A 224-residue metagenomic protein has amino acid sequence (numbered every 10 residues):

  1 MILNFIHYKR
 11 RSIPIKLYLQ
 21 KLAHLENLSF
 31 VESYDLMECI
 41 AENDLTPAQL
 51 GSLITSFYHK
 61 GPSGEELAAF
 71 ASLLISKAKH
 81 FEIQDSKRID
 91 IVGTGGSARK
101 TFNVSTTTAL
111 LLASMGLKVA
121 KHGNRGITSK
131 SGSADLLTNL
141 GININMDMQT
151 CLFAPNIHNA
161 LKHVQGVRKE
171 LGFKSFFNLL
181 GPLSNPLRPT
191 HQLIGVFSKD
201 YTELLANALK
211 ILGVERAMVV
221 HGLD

Functional and structural regions predicted by a protein language model:
F5-K100, V119: Acidic, glycine/proline-rich low-complexity segments that act as flexible tails and inter-domain linkers
L17-K21, N27-L28, S76-F81, T101 (+3 more regions): Glycine-rich anion-binding loops and their surrounding alpha/beta cores
I54, F102-M148: A glycine-rich phosphate/pyrophosphate-binding beta-strand-loop-alpha-helix module
G93-A98, G123-S129, P155-I157, L223-D224: Acidic, glycine-rich active-site loops and adjacent beta-strand->loop/helix elements that engage anionic groups
G95-A98, R125, A134, L183 (+1 more regions): Gly/Ser/Thr-rich beta-alpha loop segments that engage phosphate groups in nucleotides
